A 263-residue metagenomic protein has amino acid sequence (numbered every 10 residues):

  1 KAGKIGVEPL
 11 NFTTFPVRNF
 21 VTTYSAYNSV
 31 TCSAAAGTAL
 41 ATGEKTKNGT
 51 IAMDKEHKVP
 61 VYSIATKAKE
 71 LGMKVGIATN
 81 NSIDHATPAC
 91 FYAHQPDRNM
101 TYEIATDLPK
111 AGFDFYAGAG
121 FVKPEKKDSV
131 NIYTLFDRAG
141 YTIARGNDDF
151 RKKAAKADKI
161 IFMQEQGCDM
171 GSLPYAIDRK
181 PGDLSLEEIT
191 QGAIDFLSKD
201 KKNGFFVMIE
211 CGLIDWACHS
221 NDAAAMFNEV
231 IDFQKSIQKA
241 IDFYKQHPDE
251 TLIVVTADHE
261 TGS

Functional and structural regions predicted by a protein language model:
K1, F233-S263: Metal-dependent active-site segment of extracytoplasmic phospho-/sulfohydrolases and closely related
K1-E125, N131-A154, D158-K159, E260-G262: N-terminal catalytic scaffold of extracellular/periplasmic and nuclease hydrolases that process anionic headgroups
V75, F205, T251: Hydrophobic anchor at the start of a short beta-strand that flanks the dinucleotide cofactor-binding loop
A78, G118, Q164-Q166, M208-G212 (+2 more regions): Generic beta-strand/beta-sheet core signal
A86-F91, G167-K180, K201-G204, M208-S236: Active-site His/acidic residue clusters
D97, G182-T190, E229-F233: Phosphate/oxyanion-binding active-site loops and adjacent basic polyanion-contact surfaces
A111-D114, V122, D158-G182: Formylglycine-dependent
G146, F150-M163, I189-G212: Active-site regions of oxyanion-processing enzymes, predominantly non-cytosolic
